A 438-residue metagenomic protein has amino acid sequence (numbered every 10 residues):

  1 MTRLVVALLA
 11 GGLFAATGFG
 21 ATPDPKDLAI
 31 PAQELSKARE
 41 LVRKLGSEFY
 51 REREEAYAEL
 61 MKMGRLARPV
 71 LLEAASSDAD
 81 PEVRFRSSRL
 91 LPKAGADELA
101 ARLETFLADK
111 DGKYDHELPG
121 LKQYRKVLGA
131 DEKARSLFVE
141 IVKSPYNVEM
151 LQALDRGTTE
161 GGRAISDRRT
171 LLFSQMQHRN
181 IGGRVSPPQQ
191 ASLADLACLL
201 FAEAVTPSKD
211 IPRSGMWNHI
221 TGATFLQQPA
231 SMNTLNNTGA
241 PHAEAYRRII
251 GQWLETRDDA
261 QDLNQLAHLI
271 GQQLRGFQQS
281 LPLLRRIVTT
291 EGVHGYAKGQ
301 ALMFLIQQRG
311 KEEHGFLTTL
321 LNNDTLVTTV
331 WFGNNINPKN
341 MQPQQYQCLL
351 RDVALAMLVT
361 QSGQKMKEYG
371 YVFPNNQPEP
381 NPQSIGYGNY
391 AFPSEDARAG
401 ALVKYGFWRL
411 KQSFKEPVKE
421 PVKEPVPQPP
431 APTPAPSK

Functional and structural regions predicted by a protein language model:
M1-T2: N-terminal secretory signal peptides that target proteins for export/translocation
V5-T17: Bacterial N-terminal signal peptides
F19-M303, Q307-K438: Extended repeat-based scaffolds of very large eukaryotic assembly and lipid-transport proteins
